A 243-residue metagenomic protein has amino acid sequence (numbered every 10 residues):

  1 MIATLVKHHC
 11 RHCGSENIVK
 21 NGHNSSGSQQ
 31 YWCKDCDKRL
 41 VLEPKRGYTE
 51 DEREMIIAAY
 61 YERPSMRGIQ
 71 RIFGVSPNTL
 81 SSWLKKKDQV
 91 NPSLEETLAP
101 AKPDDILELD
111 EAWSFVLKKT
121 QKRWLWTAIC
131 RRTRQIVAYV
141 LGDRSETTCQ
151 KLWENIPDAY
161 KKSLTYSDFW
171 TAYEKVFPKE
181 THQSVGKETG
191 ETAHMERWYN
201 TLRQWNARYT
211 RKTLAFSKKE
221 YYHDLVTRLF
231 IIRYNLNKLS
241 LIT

Functional and structural regions predicted by a protein language model:
M1-T243: Residue-level recognition of single "structural anchor" positions that define or cap local secondary structure
